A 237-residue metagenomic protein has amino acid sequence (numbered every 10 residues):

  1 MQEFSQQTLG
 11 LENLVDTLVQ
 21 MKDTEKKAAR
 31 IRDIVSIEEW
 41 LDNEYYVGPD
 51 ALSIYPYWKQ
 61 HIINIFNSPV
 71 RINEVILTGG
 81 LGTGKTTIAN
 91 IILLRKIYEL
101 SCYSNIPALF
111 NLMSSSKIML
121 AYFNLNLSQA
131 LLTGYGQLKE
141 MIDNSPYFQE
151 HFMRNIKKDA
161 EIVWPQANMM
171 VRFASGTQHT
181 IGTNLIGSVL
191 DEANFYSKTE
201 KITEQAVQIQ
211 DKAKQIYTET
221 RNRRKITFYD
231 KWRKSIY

Functional and structural regions predicted by a protein language model:
M1-Y237: Phosphate/NTP-binding elements of NTP-utilizing enzymes
